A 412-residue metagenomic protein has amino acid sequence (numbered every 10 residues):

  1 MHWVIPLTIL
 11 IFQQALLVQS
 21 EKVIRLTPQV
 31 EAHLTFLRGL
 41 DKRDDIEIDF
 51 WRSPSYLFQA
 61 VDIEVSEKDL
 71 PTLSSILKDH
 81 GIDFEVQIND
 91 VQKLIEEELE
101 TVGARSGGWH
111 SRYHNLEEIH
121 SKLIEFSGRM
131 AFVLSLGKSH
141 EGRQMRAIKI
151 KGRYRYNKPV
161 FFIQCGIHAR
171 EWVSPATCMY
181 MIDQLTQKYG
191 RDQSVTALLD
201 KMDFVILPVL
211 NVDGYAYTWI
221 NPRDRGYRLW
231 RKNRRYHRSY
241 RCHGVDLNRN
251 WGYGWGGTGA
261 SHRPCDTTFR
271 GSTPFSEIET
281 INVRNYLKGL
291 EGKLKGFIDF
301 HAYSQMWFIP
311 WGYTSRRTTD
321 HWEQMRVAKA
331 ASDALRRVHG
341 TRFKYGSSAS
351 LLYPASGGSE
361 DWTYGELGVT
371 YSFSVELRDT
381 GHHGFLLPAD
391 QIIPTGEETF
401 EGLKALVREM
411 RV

Functional and structural regions predicted by a protein language model:
H2-V412: M14 metallocarboxypeptidase catalytic domain recognition
